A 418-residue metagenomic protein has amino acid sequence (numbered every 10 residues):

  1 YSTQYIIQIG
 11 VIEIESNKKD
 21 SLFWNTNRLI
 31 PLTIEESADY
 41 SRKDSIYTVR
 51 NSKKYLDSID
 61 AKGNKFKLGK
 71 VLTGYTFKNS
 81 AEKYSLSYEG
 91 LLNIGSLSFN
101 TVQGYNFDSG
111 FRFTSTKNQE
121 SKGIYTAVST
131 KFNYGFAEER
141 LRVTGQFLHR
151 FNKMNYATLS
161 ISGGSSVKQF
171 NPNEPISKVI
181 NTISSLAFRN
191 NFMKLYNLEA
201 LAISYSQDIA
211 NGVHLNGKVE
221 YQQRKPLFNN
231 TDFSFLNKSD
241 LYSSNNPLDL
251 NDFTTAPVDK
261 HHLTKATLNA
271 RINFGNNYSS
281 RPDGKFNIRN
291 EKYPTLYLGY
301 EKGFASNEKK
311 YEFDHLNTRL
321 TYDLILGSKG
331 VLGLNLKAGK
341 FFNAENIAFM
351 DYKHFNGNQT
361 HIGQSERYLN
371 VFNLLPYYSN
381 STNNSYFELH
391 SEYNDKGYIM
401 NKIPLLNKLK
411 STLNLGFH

Functional and structural regions predicted by a protein language model:
Y1-K19: Gly/Pro-enriched, hydrophobic low-complexity segments that function as extracytoplasmic propeptides/linkers
D20-Q103, G110, P175-S328, N414-G416: Transmembrane beta-strand segments of outer-membrane beta-barrel domains in Gram-negative and organellar OMPs
Y84-F99, S115-K117, K122-F147, I161 (+5 more regions): Transmembrane beta-strand segments that form the barrel wall of outer-membrane beta-barrel proteins
K117-T126, K153-L159, G212-L215, K225-P226 (+3 more regions): Repeated loop/turn-to-beta-strand initiation elements of outer-membrane beta-barrel proteins
F147-K153: Short, surface-exposed basic-aromatic patches at helix termini and helix-loop junctions that form
K153-G163, Q169, L236-S243: Long amphipathic alpha-helical scaffold regions
T158-V179, I183-K194, T255-A256, Y297-N401: C-terminal outer-membrane beta-barrel translocator/porin domains of Gram-negative envelope proteins and their
I403-L413: Membrane-helix boundary/juxtamembrane motif in polytopic membrane proteins
